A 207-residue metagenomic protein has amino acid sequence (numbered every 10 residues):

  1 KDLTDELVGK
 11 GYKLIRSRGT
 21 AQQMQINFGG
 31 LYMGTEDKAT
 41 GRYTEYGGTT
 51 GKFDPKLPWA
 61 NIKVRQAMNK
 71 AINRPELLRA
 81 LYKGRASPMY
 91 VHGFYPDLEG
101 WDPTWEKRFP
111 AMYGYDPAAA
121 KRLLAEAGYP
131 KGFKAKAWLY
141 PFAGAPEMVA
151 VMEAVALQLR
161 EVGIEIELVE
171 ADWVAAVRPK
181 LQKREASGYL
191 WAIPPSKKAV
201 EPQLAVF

Functional and structural regions predicted by a protein language model:
K1, L7-A21, A137, L157-F207: Periplasmic binding protein-like
D2, E6, K63, A67 (+9 more regions): Extracytoplasmic/secreted proteins, especially bacterial periplasmic and envelope-associated proteins
L3, T40-E99, E147: Periplasmic-binding protein-like
V8-Y12, V64, N69-S87, A125-P130 (+3 more regions): Sec-exported extracytoplasmic/periplasmic mature domains
G9-S17, Q25-A60, L98-A118, Y129 (+2 more regions): Short, solvent-exposed loop/beta-turn-alpha elements that line the ligand-binding surface or hinge of extracytoplasmic
I62, P117-K136: Immediate post-signal peptide segment of exported/extracytoplasmic ligand-binding proteins
L78-Y82, A127-G144, Y189-A192: Bilobed periplasmic-binding protein-like "clamshell/Venus-flytrap" ligand-binding domains
P88-E126, A143-A150: Structural transition elements
